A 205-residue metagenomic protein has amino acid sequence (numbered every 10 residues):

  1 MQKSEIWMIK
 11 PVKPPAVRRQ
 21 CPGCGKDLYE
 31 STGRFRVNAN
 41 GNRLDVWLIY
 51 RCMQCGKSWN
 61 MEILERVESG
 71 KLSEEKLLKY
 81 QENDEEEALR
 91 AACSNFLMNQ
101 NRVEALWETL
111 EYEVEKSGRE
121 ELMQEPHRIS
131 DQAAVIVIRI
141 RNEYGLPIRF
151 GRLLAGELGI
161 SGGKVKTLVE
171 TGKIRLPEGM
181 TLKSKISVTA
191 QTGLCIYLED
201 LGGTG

Functional and structural regions predicted by a protein language model:
M1-R149, T204-G205: Ferredoxin-like alpha/beta domains used as RNA- or RNAP-binding modules
N40, K71-S73, K166, G172 (+1 more regions): Generic alpha-helix signal with a bias toward terminal, lower-confidence helices and secondary-structure junctions
R141-L194: A basic, amphipathic helix-loop patch mediating RNA/tRNA/ribosome contacts
L194-G205: Long, intrinsically disordered, low-complexity Ser/Thr/Pro-rich regulatory/activation regions of nuclear proteins
